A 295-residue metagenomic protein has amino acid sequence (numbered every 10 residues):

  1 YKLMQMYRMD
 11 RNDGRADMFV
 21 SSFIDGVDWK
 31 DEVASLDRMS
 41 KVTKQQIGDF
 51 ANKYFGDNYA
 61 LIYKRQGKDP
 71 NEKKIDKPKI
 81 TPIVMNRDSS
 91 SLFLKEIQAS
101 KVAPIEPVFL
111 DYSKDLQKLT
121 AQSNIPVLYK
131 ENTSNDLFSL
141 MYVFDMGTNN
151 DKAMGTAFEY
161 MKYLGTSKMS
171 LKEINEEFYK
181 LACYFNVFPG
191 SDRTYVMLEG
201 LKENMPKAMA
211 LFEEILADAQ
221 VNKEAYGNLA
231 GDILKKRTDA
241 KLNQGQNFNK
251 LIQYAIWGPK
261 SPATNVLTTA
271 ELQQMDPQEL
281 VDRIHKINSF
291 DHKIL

Functional and structural regions predicted by a protein language model:
Y1-S40, A60-R65, E72-I75, K130-K162 (+4 more regions): M16 family metallopeptidases and their MPP-like homologs
D31-V143: Proteolytic maturation boundary segments
